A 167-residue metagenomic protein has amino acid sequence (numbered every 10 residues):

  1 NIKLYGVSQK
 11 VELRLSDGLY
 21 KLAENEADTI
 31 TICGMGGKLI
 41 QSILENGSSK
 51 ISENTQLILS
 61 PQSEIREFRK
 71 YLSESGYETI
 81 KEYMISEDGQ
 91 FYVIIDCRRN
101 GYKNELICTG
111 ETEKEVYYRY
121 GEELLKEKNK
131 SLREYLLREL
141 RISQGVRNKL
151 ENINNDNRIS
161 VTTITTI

Functional and structural regions predicted by a protein language model:
N1-D28: S-adenosyl-L-methionine
G6, D28, Q56, E78-K81 (+5 more regions): Auxiliary N-terminal substrate/complex-recognition segments of SAM-dependent methyltransferases
L15-D17, P61, K81: Short loop/edge segments at beta-strand edges and connector loops that shape dinucleotide/nucleotide cofactor-binding
Y20-S48: Active-site segment flanking the S-adenosylmethionine/decSAM binding pocket in AdoMet-dependent transferases
I51-R66: Conserved beta-strand signature within the Rossmann-like core of class I S-adenosyl-L-methionine
E64-E67, E74-I107, E111: Active-site capping/gating segments
C108-I167: An accessory alpha-helical subdomain
